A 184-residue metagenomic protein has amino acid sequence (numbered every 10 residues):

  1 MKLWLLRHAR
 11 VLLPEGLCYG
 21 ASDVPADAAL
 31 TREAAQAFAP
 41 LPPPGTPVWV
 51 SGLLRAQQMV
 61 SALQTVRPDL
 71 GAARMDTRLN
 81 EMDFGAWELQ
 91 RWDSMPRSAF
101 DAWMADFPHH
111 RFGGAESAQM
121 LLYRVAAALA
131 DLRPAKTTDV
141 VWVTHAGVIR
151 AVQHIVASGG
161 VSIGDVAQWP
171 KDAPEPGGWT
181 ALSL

Functional and structural regions predicted by a protein language model:
M1-K2, M82-S94, Q153-L184: Acidic, low-complexity terminal tails and accessory targeting/binding regions of phosphate-metabolizing enzymes
K2-R67: Active-site-proximal alpha-helix that buttresses catalytic centers in soluble enzyme cores
L3, T46, K136-A146: Generic beta-sheet signal
L12, R55-Q57, E81-M82, V148-A151: Short, active-site-adjacent cap segments at secondary-structure transitions
P43-R78, A102, E175-L184: Conserved histidine-centered catalytic loops in small-molecule metabolism enzymes
V50-S51, Y123, V143-T144: Short beta-strand scaffold positions
A62-V66, D131, I155-G159: Active-site catalytic microenvironments for nucleophilic, acid-base chemistry
T65-R124: Phosphate-handling substructures
